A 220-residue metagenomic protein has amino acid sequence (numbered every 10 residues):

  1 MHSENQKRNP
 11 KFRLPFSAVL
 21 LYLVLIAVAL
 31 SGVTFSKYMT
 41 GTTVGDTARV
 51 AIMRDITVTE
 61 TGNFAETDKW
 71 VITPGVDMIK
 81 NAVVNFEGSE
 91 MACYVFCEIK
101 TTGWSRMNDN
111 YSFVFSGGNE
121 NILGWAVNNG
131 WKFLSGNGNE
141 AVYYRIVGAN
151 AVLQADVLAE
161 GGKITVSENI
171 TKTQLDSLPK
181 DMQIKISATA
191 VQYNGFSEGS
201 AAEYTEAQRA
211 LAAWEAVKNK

Functional and structural regions predicted by a protein language model:
H2-N9, R13, L21, V28 (+1 more regions): Surface-exposed, hydrophilic segments of mature proteins
V33-F35: Sec/Tat signal peptide C-region and signal peptidase I cleavage site
